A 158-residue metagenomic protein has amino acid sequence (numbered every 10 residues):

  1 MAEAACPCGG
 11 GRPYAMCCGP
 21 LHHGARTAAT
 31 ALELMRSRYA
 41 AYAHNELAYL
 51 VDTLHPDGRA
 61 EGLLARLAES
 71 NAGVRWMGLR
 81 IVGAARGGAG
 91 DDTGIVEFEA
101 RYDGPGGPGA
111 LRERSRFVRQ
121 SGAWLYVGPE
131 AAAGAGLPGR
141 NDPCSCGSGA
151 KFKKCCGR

Functional and structural regions predicted by a protein language model:
M1-S37: Short, low-complexity N-terminal intrinsically disordered segments enriched in polar/charged residues
A2-A4, G10-P13, G139-D142, S148-K151: Short metal-coordination and nucleic-acid-contact micro-motifs, chiefly zinc-binding Cys/His arrays
C8, S115-G122, C144-S148: Short beta-strand segments and strand-loop junctions that repeat across beta-rich extracellular domains
M16-C18, K153-C156: Cysteine-centered loop/knuckle micro-motif
R38, Y42-Y49: Short helix-adjacent coil turns
D52-I81: Short solvent-exposed beta->alpha transition segments
N71-A110: Surface-exposed, charged secondary-structure patches
G109-L137, K154: Short beta-strand edge/turn micro-motifs at domain boundaries
